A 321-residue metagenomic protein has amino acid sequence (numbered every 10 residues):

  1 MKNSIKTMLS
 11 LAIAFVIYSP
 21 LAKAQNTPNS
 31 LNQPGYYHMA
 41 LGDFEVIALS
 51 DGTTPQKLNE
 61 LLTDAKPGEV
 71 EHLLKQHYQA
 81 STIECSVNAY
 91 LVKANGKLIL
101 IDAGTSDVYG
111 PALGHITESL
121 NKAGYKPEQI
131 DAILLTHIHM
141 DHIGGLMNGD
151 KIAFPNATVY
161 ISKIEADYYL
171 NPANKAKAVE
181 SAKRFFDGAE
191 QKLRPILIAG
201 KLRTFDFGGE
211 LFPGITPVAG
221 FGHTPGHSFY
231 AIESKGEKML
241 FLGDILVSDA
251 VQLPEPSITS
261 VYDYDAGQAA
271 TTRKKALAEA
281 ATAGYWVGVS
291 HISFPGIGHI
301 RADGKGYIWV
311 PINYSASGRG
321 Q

Functional and structural regions predicted by a protein language model:
M1-L9: Bacterial N-terminal signal peptides that target proteins for export
M8-Y18: Bacterial N-terminal signal peptides
S19-T117, N121, Q129-A132, G236-G243 (+1 more regions): Metallo-beta-lactamase
D51-G52, A103-S106, I138, I164-E165 (+3 more regions): Active-site metal-binding loops of divalent metal-dependent hydrolases
G114, N121-Y125, Q129, K163-A219 (+2 more regions): Metallo-beta-lactamase
I130-I143: Metallo-beta-lactamase
D150-N156: Short, conserved loop/helix-junction motifs that constitute active-site signature segments in enzyme catalytic cores
A231, K235-Q321: Cap/insert and terminal regions of metallo-dependent hydrolase folds
